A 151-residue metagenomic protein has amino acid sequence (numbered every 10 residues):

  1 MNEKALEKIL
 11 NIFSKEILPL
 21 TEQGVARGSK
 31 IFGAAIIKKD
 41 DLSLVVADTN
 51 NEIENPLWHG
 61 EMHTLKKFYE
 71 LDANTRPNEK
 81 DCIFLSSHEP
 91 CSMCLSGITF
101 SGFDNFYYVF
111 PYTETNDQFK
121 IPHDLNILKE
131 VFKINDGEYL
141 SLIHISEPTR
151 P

Functional and structural regions predicted by a protein language model:
A5-G28: Short, basic/aromatic recognition patches
F32-K38: Short beta-strand scaffold segments in enzyme catalytic cores
K38-V45: Short, glycine-anchored, charge-dense loop/turn motifs used at functional sites
V45-E52: Short beta->alpha transition motifs characteristic of CBS
E52-E54, V109-T115: Short, acidic/turn-prone active-site loops that include or flank metal/cofactor- and phosphate-binding residues
E79, T115-L142: Short acidic, glycine/proline-enriched helix-loop-strand junctions
S86-S101: Local cysteine-cluster metal-coordination motifs and their immediate loop/turn environment, predominantly Fe-S cluster
I143-T149: Conserved small/polar residues in nucleotide/adenosyl-binding loops
